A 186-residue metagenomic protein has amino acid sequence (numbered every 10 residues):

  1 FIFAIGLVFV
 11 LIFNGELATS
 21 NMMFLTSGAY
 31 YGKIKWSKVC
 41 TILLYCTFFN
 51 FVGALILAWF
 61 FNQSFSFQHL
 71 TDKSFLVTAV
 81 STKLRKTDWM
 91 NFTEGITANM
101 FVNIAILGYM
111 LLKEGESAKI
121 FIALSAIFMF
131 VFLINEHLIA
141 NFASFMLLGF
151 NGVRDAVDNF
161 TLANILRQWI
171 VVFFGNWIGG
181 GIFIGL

Functional and structural regions predicted by a protein language model:
F1-L186: Alpha-helical transmembrane segments and their helix-helix packing motifs
